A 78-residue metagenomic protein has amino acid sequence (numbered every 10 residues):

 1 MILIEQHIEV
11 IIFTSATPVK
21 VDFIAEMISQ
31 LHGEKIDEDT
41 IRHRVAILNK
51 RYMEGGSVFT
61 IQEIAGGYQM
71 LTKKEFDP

Functional and structural regions predicted by a protein language model:
M1-E5, V21, E38-V45: Amphipathic alpha-helical transducer elements in NTP-driven molecular machines
I2-P18: Positively charged, polyanion-binding regions of nucleic-acid-associated proteins
I11-S15, L31, R51: Conserved, well-folded catalytic cores of nucleic-acid-processing and energy-transducing macromolecular machines
P18-V19, E75: Conserved nucleotide-binding/hydrolysis micro-motifs of P-loop NTPases
F23-M27: A short acidic, leucine-rich amphipathic alpha-helix
S29-I41: Short, positively charged loop/turn segments that connect secondary-structure elements
R44, L48-P78: Short basic alpha-helical hairpin corresponding to helix-turn-helix/winged-helix-like nucleic-acid-binding
